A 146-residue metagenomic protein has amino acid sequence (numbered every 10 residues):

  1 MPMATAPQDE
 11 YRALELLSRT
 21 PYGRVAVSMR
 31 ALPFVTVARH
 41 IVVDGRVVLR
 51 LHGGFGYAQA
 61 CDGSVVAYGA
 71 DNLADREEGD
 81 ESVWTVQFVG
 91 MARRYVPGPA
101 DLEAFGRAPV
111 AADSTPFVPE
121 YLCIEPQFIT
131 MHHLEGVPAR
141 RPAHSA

Functional and structural regions predicted by a protein language model:
P2, A67, N72-A146: Charged, gly/pro-rich active-site loop segments
P2-R24: Short, basic/aromatic recognition patches
S18-T20, L32-P33, T85, T115-F117: Short solvent-exposed loop/turn micro-motifs enriched in small/polar/acidic residues
T20, D44, G63, V83 (+1 more regions): Sequence-level motif detector for i,i+2 pairs with an aromatic at +2
T20-G53, Y68: Short beta-strand segments
L32, A58-Q59, E78: Short glycine/serine/proline-enriched coil/turn segments at secondary-structure junctions
F55-Y57, P138: Short, surface-exposed beta-strand-loop junctions and turns on beta-sheet-rich folds
A60-A67: Short coil-to-beta transition motif at edge beta-strands of beta-rich domains
